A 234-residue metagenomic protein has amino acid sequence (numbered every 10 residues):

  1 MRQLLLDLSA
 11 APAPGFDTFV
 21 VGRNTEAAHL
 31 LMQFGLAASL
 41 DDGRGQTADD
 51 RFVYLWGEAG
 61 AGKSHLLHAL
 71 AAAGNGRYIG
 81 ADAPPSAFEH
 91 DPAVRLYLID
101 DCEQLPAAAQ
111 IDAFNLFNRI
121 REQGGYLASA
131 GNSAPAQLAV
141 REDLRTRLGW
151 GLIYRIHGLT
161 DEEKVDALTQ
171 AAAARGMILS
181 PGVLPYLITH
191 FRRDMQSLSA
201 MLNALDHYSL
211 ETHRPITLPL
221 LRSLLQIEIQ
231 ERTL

Functional and structural regions predicted by a protein language model:
L6-A28: Dynamic helix-loop-helix/coil hinge segments at AAA+ ATPase domain boundaries and subdomain interfaces
G22, Q33-D50: Phosphate-binding P-loop
D42-L66: Walker A/P-loop nucleotide-binding motif
A71-D82: Post-Walker A helix-loop "phosphate-sensing" segment adjacent to the P-loop in P-loop NTPases
E89-G131: Conserved nucleotide-sensing/catalytic segment adjacent to the nucleotide-binding pocket in NTP-handling enzymes
P135-G149: Short regulatory helix/loop adjacent to the ATP-binding pocket of P-loop NTPases
G151-E163: Conserved AAA+ ATPase "SRH/arginine-finger" region at the nucleotide-binding site
P185-T189, Q196-L210: C-terminal helical "lid" of AAA+/P-loop NTPase domains
